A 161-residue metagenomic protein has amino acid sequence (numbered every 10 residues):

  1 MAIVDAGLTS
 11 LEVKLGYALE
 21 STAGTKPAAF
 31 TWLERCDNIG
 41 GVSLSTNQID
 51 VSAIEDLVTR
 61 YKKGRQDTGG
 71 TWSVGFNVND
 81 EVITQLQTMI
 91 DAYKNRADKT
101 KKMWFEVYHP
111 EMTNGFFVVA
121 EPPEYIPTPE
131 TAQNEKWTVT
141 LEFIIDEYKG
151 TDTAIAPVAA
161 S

Functional and structural regions predicted by a protein language model:
M1-A2, T71-K94: Charged, amphipathic alpha-helical segments
A2-G75, E121-E135: Solvent-exposed edge beta-strands and adjacent loop segments that serve as assembly or binding interfaces
Y17-A18, F76, V107, F143: Hydrophobic side chains in beta-strands
R60-K62, V78, M103-F105: Broad hydrophobic/π-residue packing in well-ordered secondary structure
T84-V118: Short, acidic/charged, Gly/Pro-enriched secondary-structure junctions
E106-G150: Short beta-strand and beta-hairpin "edge-sheet" elements
T151-S161: Intrinsically disordered, low-complexity terminal/linker regions enriched in Pro/Ser/Gly and acidic residues
